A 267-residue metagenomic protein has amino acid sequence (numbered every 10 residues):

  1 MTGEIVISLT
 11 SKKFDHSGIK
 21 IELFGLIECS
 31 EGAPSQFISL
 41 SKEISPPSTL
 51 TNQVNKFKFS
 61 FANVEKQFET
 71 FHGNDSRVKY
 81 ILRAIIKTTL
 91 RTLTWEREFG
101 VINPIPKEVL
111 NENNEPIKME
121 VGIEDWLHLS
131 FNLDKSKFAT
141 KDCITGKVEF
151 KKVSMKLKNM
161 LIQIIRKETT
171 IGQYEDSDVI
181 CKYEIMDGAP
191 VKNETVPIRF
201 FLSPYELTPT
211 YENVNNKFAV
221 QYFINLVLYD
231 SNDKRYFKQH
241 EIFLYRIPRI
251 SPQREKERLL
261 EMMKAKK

Functional and structural regions predicted by a protein language model:
M1-K267: C-terminal beta-sandwich interaction modules and adjacent acidic, Ser/Thr/Pro/Gly-rich low-complexity tails used
